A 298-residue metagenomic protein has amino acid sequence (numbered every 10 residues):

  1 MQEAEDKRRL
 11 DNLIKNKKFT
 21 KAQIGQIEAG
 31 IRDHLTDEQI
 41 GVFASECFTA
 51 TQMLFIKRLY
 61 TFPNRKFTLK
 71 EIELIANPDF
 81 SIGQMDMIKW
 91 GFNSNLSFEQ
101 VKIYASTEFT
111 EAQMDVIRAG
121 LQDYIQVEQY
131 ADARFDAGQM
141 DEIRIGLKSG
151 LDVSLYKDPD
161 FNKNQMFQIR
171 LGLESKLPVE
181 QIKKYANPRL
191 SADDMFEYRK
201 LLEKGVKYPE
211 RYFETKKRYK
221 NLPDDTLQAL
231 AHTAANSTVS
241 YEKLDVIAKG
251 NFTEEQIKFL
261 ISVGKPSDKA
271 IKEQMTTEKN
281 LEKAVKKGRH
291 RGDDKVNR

Functional and structural regions predicted by a protein language model:
M1-G292: General marker for long, soluble alpha-helical cores
V296-R298: DEDD superfamily 3′-5′ metal-dependent exonuclease/proofreading module
